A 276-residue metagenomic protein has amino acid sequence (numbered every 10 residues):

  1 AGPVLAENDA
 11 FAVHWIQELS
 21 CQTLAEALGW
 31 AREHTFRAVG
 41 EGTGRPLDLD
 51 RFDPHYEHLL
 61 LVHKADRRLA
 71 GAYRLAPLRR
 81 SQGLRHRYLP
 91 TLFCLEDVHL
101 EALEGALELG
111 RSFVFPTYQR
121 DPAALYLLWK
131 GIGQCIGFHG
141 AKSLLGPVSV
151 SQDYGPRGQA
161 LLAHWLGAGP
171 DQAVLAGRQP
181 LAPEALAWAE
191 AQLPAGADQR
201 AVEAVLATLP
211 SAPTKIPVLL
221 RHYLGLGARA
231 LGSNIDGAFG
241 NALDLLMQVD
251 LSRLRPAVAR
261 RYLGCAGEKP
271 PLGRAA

Functional and structural regions predicted by a protein language model:
P3-H58, V62-R74: Short amphipathic alpha-helix that is part of the acyltransferase structural core
Q17-S20, H63-A65, R74-R79, R111-F113 (+2 more regions): Short, flexible loop/turn elements at secondary-structure junctions
T23, E33, T43-P46, L78-R229 (+1 more regions): Acyl-donor binding region in acyl/amide transferases
Y56, A70-A72, A106-L109, D244: Extracellular structured ligand-interaction cores
P90, R261-E268: Short intrinsically disordered coil segments
N234-I235, A242-L243, P256-Y262: Short conserved micro-motifs at the rims of enzyme active sites and ligand-binding pockets
N241-R253: C-terminal "cap" of GNAT-fold acetyltransferases
A266-A276: Short, cationic low-complexity segments
